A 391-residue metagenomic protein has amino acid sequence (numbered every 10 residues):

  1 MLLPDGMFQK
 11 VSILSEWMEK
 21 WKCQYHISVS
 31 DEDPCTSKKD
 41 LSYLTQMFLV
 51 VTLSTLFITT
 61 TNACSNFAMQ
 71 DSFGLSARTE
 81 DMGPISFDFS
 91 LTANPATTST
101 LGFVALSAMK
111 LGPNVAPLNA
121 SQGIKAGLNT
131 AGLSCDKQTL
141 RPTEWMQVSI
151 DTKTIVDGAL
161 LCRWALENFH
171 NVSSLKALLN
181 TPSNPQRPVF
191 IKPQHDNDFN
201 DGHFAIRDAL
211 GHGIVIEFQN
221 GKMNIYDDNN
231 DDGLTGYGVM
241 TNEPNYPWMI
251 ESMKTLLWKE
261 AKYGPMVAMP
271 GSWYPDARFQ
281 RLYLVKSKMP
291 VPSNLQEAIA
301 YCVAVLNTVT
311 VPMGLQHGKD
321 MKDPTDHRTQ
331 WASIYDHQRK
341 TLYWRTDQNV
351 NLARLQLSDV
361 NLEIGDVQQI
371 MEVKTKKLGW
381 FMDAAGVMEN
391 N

Functional and structural regions predicted by a protein language model:
Q24-F48: Bacterial N-terminal signal peptides that target proteins for export
Q46-L56: Bacterial N-terminal signal peptides
N62-L75, A96, R187-V189, P193-Q194 (+3 more regions): C-terminus-biased signal that marks the final domain/tail of proteins
A63-K153, Q186: A contiguous strand-loop segment
A96-T98, V148-P185, Q368-M371, T375: Compact, glycine/acidic-enriched structural inserts
N129-A131, L166-S174, L295, H337-Q338: A short, structured loop/turn motif at beta-sheet edges
L133, K137-Q138, P142-A159, P182-N242: Acidic/His-rich structured neighborhood in mature extracellular/periplasmic domains
